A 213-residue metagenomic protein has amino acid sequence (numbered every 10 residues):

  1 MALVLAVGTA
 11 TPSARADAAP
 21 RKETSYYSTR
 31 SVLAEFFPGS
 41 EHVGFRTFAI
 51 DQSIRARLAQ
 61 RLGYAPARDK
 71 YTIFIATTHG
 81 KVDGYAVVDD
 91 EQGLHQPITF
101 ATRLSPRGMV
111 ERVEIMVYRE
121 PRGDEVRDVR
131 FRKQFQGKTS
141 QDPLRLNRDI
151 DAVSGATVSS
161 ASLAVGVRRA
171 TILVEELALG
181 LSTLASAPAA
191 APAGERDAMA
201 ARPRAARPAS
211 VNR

Functional and structural regions predicted by a protein language model:
M1-G8: Bacterial N-terminal signal peptides
T9-S13: Predominantly cytoplasmic-facing regulatory/coupling regions of multi-pass membrane proteins
A14-A161, V165-R213: Flexible, solvent-exposed loop/hinge segments and secondary-structure transition points
